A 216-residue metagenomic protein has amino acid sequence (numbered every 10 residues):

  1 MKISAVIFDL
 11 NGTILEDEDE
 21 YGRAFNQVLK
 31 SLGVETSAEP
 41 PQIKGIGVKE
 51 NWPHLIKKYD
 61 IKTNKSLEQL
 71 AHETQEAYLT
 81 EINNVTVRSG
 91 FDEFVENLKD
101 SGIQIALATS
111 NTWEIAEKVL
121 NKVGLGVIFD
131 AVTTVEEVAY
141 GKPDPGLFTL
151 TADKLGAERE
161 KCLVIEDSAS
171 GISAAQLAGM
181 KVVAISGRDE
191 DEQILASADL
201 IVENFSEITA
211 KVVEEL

Functional and structural regions predicted by a protein language model:
M1-S4, E96-K99, T112-W113, E117-L216: Asp-based, Mg2+/Mn2+-dependent phosphohydrolase catalytic module
I3-D92, E96-S101: N-terminal helical cap/lid subdomain that shapes the substrate entry/recognition surface in HAD-like hydrolases
T13, T109-N111: Conserved phosphate-coupling serine/threonine residues in phosphotransfer and NTP-handling enzymes
E35, Q104, K181: Residue-level detector of anion-binding/catalytic polar loops
P41-Q42, D60, E81, A106 (+3 more regions): Short, flexible active-site loop motifs that bind/organize anionic cofactors or intermediates
V87, A108, Y140: Residue-level marker of regulatory loop/turn positions in helix-turn-helix DNA-binding domains and in histidine
A106-L107, A184: Hydrophobic beta-strand core positions in alpha/beta domains
